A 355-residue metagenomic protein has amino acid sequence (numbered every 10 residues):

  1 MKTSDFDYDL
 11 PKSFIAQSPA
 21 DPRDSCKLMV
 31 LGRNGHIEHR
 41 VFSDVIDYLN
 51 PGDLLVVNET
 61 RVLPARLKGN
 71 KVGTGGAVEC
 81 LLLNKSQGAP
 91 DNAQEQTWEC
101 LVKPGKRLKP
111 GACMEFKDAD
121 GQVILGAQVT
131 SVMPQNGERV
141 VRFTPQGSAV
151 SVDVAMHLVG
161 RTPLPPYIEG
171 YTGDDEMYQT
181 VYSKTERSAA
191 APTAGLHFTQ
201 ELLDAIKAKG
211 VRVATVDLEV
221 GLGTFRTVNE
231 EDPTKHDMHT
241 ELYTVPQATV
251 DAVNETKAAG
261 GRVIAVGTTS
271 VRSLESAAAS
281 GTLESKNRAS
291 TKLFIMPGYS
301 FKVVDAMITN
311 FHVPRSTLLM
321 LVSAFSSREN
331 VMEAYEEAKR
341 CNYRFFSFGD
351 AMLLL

Functional and structural regions predicted by a protein language model:
M1-L355: Surface-exposed, charge/polar-rich loops and edge strands
